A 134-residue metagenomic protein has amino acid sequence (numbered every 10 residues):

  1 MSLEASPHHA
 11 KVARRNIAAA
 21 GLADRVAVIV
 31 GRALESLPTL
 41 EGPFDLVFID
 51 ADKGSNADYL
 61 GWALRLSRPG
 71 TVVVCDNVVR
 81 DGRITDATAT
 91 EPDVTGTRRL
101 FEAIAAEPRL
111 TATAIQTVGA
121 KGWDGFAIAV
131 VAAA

Functional and structural regions predicted by a protein language model:
M1-A134: S-adenosylmethionine/decaboxylated-SAM
